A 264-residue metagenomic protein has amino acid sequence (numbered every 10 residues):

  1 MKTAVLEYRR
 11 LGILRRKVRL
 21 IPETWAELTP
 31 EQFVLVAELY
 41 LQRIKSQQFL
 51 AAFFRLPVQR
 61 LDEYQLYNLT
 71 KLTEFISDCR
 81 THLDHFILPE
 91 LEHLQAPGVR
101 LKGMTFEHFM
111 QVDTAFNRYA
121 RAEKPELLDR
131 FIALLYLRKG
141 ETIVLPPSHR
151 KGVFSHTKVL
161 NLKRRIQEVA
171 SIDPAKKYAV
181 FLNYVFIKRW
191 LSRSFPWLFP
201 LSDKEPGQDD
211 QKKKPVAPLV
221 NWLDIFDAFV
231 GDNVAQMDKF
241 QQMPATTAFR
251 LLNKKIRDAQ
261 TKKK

Functional and structural regions predicted by a protein language model:
M1-K264: An amphipathic, hydrophobic-aromatic interaction surface with interspersed Lys/Arg that forms lipid/phosphate-bearing
